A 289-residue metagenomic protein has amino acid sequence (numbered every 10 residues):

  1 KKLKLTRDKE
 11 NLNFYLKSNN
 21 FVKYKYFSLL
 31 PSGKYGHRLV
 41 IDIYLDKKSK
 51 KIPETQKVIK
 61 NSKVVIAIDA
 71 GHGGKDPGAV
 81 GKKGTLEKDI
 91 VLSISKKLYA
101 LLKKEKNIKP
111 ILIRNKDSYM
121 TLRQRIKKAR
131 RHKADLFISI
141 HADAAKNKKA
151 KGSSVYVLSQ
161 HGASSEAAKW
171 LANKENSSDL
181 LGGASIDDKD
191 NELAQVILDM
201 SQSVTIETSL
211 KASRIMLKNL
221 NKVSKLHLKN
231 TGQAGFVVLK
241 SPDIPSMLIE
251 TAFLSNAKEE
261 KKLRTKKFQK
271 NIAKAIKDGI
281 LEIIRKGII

Functional and structural regions predicted by a protein language model:
K1-I66: Signal-peptide-cleaved, periplasmic/extracellular N-terminal interaction regions immediately downstream of the signal
F14, I68, M247-I249: Short beta-strand motif preference
S18-N20, I43-L45, A70-H72, I140-A142 (+3 more regions): Flexible glycine-/small-residue-rich
N20-P31, K106-I113, D117, H227-K229: Short, well-structured beta-strand/strand-turn elements
R38, V65, D135, I244-S246: Structural motif
I41, I197-I289: Active-site-adjacent mobile loop/cap segments within catalytic or ligand-binding domains
K48-L193, Q202-R214, K218, G232 (+4 more regions): Catalytic-core regions of hydrolytic enzymes
